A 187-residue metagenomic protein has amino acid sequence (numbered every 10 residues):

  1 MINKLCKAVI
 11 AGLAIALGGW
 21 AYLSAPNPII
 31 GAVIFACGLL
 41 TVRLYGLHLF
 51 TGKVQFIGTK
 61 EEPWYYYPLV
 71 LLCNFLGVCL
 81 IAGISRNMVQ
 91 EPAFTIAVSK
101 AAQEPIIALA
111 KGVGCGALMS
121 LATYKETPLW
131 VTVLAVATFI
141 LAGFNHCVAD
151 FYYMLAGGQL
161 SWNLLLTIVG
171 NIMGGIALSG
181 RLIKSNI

Functional and structural regions predicted by a protein language model:
M1-I187: Alpha-helical transmembrane segments and their helix-helix packing motifs
